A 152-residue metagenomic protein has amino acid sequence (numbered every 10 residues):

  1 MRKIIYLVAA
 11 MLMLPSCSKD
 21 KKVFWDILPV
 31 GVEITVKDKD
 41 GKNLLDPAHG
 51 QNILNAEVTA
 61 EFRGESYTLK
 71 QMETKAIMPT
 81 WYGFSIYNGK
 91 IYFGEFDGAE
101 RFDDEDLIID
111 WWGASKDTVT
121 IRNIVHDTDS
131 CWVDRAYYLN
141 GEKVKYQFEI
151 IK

Functional and structural regions predicted by a protein language model:
R2-L7: Sec-dependent signal peptide recognition, specifically the positively charged N-region followed immediately by
P15-S16: C-terminal motif of bacterial Sec signal peptides marking the signal peptidase cleavage site
K21-I27, G98: Short, solvent-exposed beta-strand/turn "edge" segments of beta-rich domains on protein surfaces
V32-V36: A short, amphipathic beta-strand motif
K37-H49: Short amphipathic, basic-aromatic surface patches that mediate peripheral association with negatively charged
P47-E105: Tryptophan-paired
F96-G113, V125-C131: Low-complexity intrinsically disordered segments
G113, D117-K152: Glycine-rich, aromatic-bearing surface loops/beta-hairpins
